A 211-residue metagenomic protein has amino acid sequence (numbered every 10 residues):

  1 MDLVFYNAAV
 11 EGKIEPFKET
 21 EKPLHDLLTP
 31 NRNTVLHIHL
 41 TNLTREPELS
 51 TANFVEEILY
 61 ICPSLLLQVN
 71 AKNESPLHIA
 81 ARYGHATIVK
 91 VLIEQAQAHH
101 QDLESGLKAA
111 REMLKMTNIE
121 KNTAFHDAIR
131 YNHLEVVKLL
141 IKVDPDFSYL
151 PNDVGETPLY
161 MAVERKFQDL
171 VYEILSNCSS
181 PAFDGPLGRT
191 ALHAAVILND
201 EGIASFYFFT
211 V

Functional and structural regions predicted by a protein language model:
M1-R45: N-terminal segments that cap or nucleate solenoid repeat domains
P16, F54, T87-I88, E135-V136 (+2 more regions): Conserved ankyrin/ankyrin-like repeat signature
E19-L24, E56-S64, V91-E112, L139-F147 (+2 more regions): Ankyrin repeat domain, specifically the short helix-to-loop turn at the C-terminus of the second helix of each repeat
L28, V69, G106, T117 (+2 more regions): Ankyrin-repeat boundary/linker signal
